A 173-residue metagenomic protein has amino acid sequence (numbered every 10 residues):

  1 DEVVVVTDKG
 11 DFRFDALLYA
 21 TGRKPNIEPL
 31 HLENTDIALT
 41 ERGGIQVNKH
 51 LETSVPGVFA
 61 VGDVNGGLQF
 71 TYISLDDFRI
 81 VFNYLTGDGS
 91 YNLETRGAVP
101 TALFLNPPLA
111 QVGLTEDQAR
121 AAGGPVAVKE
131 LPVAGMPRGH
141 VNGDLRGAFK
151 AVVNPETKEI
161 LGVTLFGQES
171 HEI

Functional and structural regions predicted by a protein language model:
D1-F12, L17: Conserved beta-strand-loop-beta-strand element in the redox core of flavoprotein oxidoreductases
D1-V3, V55, N142-G147: A short, glycine/Asx- and small/polar-enriched loop/turn that sits immediately N-terminal to a beta-strand
V6, A20, Q46, A151-V153: Conserved N-terminal phosphate-binding loop of PLP-dependent enzymes in the Aspartate aminotransferase
K9, H50-L51, H140-G143: Replace "in large, NTP-powered and nucleic-acid-processing enzymes" with "in large, NTP-powered factors and other
F12-D88: FAD-site-proximal beta/loop scaffold in flavoenzymes
T86, V99, F104-I173: Flexible, glycine-rich terminal cap/loop adjacent to redox cofactors in electron-transfer oxidoreductases
L93-A98: Interdomain boundary/hinge elements
